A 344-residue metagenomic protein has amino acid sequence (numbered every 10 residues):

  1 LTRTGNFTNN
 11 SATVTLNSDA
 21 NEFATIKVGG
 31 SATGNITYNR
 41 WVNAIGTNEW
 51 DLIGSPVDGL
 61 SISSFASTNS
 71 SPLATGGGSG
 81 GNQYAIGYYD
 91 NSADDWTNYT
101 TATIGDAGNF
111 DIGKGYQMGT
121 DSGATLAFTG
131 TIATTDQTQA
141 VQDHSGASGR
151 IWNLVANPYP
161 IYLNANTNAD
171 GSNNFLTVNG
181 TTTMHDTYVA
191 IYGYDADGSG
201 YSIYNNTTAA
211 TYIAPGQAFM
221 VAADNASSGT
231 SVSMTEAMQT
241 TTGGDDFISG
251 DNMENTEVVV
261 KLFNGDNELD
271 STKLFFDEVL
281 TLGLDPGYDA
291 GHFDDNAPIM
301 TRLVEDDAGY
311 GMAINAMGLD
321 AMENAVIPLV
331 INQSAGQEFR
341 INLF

Functional and structural regions predicted by a protein language model:
L1-N48, T68-A74, D121-T125: Extracellular beta-strand-rich, repetitive "passenger/adhesive" scaffolds that bind or process carbohydrates
S11-N17, A24-I26, L60-S63, S67 (+4 more regions): Generic marker of "main functional regions" within proteins
V14-S18, I36, A66, S79 (+3 more regions): Intrinsic disorder/low-complexity signature
L16-S18, G54-S55, G87-Y89, G119 (+1 more regions): Beta-strand-rich, repetitive solenoid scaffolds
L16-S18, T25, N35-S55, M238 (+1 more regions): Boundary/junction segments of secreted and surface-exposed precursor proteins
W41-A44, S55-G87: Conserved "landmark" site that anchors the functional core of diverse proteins
W41-D58, A147-L163: Amphipathic alpha-helical packing elements
S79, D90-D111, Q117-F344: Compositionally biased Ser/Thr/Gly- and acidic/asparagine-rich, proline-interspersed low-complexity stretches
